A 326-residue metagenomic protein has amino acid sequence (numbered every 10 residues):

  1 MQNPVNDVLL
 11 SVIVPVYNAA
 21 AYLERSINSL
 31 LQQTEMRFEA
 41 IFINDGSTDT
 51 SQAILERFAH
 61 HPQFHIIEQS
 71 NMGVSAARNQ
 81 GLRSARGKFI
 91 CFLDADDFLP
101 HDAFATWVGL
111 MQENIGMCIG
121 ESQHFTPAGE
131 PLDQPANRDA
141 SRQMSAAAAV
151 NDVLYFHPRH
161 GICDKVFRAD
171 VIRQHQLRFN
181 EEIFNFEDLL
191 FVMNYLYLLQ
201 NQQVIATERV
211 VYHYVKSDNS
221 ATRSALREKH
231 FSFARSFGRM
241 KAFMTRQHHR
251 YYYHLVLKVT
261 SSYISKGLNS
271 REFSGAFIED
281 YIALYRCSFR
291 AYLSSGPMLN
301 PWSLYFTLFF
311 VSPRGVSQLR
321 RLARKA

Functional and structural regions predicted by a protein language model:
M1-S29: N-proximal low-complexity "stem/linker" segments adjacent to membrane-targeting elements
Q2, A242, R271-A326: Membrane-interface aromatic/basic loop that binds lipid-linked glycans or pyrophosphate carriers, typified by
V14, R37-G46, H65-S70, A95: Short beta-strand/loop segment that forms part of the nucleotide-sugar
N28-R37: Short, acidic, metal-binding catalytic loop of nucleotide-sugar glycosyltransferases
S29, N44-A53: A conserved acidic beta->alpha catalytic loop
Q69-A85: Glycine-rich, basic loop-to-helix element that forms the pyrophosphate-binding segment of sugar-nucleotide handling
V74, A95-T207, Y212-E228: Donor-binding/catalytic cores of nucleotide-activated saccharide and glycerol-phosphate transferases/polymerases
I90: Short aromatic/hydrophobic "clamp" motif used to bind/position activated sugar donors
